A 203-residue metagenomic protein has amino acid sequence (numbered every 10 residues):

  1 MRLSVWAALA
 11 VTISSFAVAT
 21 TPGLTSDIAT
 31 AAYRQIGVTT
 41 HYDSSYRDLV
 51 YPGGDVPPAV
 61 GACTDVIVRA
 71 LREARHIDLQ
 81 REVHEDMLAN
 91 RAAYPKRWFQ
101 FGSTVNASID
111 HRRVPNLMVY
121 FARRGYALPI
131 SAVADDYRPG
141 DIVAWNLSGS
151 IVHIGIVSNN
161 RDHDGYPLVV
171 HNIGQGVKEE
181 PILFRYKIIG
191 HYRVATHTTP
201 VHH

Functional and structural regions predicted by a protein language model:
S4-S15: Bacterial N-terminal signal peptides
T21, L49-P58, S103-A107, L128-A132 (+1 more regions): Second-shell loop/turn segments in exported
T21-T25, T39, G53-T64, H76 (+3 more regions): Solvent-exposed, acidic/flexible segments
L24-T30, L88-V170: ...with weaker cross-activation on analogous glycine-rich loops/strands in unrelated enzymes
Y33, G37, V68-H76, H84 (+2 more regions): Sec-exported extracytoplasmic/periplasmic mature domains
D43-T64, L79-G102: Acidic helix-start/capping segments at beta-turn-to-alpha-helix junctions
D164-H203: Low-complexity, Gly/Ser/Thr/Pro-rich intrinsically disordered linker/tail segments
